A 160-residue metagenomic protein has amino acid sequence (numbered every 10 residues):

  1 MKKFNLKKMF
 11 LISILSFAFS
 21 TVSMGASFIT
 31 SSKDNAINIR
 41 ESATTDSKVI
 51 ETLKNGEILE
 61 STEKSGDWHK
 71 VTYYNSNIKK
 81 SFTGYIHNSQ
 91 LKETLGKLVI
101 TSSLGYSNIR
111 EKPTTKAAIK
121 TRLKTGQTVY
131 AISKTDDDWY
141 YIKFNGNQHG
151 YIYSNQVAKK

Functional and structural regions predicted by a protein language model:
K2-F10: Bacterial N-terminal signal peptides that target proteins for export
F10-S20: Bacterial N-terminal signal peptides
S23-S27, A36: Boundary at the C-terminal end of the N-terminal hydrophobic targeting segment
A26-I29, K48-T52, I58-K64, T72-V99 (+1 more regions): Boundary regions of SH3-family modules and the immediately adjacent low-complexity/disordered segments in eukaryotic
A36, E93-T125: Extracytoplasmic/periplasm-facing segments of secreted or lipoprotein envelope proteins
E41-E63, E111-S133: SH3/SH3-like (including bacterial SH3b) beta-barrel domains that bind proline-rich motifs or cell-wall ligands
K64-D67, N77, K134-D138: Short, charged beta-turn/beta-strand-edge "cap" motif at the junction between a beta-strand and an adjacent loop
A117-K160: A charged, solvent-exposed segment within the mature domains of Sec-exported extracytoplasmic proteins
